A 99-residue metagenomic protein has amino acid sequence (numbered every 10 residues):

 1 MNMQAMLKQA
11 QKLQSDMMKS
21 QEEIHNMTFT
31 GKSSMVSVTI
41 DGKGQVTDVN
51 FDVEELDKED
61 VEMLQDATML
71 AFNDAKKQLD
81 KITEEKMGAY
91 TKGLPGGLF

Functional and structural regions predicted by a protein language model:
M1-Q4, E62, D66, L70: A generic "alpha-helical surface" signal
M1-T30, Q78-F99: Long amphipathic alpha-helical segments used for membrane anchoring, targeting, substrate engagement, or oligomerization
A10, G44, T68: Residue-level signature of catalytic and energy-coupling elements of molecular machines, predominantly ATP/GTP-dependent
F29-N50: N-terminal intrinsically disordered, cationic/polar leader segments that include organellar targeting peptides
V49-V61: A short interface-forming secondary-structure element
A67, A71-I82: Stable alpha-helical structural segments in soluble proteins, enriched in small hydrophobic residues
